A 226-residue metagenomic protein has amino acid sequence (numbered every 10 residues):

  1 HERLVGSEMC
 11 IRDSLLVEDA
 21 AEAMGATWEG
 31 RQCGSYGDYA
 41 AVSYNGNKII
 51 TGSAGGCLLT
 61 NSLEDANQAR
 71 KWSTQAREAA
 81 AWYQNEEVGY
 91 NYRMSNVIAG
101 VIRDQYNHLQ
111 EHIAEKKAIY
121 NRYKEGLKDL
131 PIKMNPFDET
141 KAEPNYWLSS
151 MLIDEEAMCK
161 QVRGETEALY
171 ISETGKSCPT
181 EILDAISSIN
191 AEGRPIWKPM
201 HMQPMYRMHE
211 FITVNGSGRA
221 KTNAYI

Functional and structural regions predicted by a protein language model:
H1-I11, A142: Single conserved hydrophobic/aromatic residue that forms the stacking wall/gate of nucleotide- or nucleobase-binding
S7-E8, R12-G30, S62: Catalytic PLP-binding core of fold-type I/II PLP enzymes
R12-L15, G52, C57-Q75, T174-S177 (+1 more regions): Basic phosphate/pyrophosphate-binding loop/patch that engages nucleotide-derived ligands
L16-E18, V42, T60, P195: Hydrophobic residues in well-ordered beta-strands that form the structural core
A23, E29-R31, S35-G37, F137 (+1 more regions): Active-site-adjacent capping/gating segments
A23-E29, Y36-M151, H201: Active-site region of PLP-dependent enzymes
M158-K176: Intrinsically disordered, low-complexity Ser/Thr- and acidic-rich flexible linkers and loops, especially at boundaries
